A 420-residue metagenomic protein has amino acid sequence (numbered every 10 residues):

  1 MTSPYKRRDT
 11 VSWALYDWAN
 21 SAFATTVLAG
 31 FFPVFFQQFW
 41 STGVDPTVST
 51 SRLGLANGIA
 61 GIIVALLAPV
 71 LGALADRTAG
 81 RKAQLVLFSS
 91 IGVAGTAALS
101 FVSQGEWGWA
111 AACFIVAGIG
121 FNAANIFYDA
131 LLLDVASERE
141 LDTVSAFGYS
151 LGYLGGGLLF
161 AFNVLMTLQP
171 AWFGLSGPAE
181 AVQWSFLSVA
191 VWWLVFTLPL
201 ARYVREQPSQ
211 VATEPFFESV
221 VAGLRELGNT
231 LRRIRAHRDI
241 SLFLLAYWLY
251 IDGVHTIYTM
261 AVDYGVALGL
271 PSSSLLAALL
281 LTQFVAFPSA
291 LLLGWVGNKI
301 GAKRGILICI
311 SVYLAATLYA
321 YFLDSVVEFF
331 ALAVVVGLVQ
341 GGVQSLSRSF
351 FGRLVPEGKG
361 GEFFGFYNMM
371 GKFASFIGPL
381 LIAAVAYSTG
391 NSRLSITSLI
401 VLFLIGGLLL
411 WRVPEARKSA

Functional and structural regions predicted by a protein language model:
T2-V11, R205-L244: Juxtamembrane intracellular "pre-TM" segments in multi-pass secondary transporters
S3-G61, D239-P271, L275-A278: Helix-loop boundary and gating motifs at the non-cytosolic
P46-T50, L165-V191, A384-F403: A membrane-interface helix-boundary motif in multi-pass transporters
L66-G80, P288-A302, A386: Helix-to-loop junctions at the C-terminal end of transmembrane segments in multipass secondary transporters
A83-A98, R304-Y319: Structural signature of the two symmetry-related core transmembrane helices
S100-C113, Y321-A333: Helix-loop junctions at membrane interfaces in 12-TM secondary transporters
F101, W192-Y203, T397-A420: Multi-pass alpha-helical transporter architecture, strongest for 12-TM Major Facilitator/SLC carriers used
S145-T167, N368-G378: Glycine-rich segments within core transmembrane alpha-helices of 12-TM secondary carriers
